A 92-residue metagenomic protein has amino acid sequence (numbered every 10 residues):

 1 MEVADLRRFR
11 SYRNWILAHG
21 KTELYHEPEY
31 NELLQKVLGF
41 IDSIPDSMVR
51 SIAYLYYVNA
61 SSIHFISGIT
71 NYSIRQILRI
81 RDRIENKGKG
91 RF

Functional and structural regions predicted by a protein language model:
M1-S43, H64-F65, N71, Q76 (+2 more regions): N-terminal interaction/assembly modules
I44-S61: Short amphipathic alpha helix immediately N-terminal
L55-V58, G68, K89-G90: Short alpha-helical interface patches
R81, G88: DNA major-groove recognition helix of helix-turn-helix
